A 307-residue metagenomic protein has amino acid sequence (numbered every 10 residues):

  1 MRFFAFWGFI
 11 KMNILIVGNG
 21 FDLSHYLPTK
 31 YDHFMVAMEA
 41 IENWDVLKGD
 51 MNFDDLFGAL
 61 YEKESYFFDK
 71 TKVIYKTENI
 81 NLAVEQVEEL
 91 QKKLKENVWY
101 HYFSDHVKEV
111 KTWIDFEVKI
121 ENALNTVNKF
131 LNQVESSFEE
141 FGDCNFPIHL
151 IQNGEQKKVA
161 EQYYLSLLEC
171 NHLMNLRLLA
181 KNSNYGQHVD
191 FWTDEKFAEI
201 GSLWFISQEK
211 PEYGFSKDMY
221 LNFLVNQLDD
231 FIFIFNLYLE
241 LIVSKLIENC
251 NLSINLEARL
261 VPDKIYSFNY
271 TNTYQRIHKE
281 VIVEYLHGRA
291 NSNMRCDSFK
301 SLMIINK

Functional and structural regions predicted by a protein language model:
M1-K11: Short, Lys/Arg-enriched N-terminal segments with co-localized hydrophobic residues within the first ~10-30 amino acids
R2, F21-D22, Y31-F34, M38-A40 (+3 more regions): Aromatic-enriched hydrophobic runs in primary sequence
K11-K48, D55: An N-terminal structural lobe/cap that precedes and organizes the functional/catalytic core across diverse proteins
F57-K307: Extended, H/D-rich, highly charged conserved domains that either
